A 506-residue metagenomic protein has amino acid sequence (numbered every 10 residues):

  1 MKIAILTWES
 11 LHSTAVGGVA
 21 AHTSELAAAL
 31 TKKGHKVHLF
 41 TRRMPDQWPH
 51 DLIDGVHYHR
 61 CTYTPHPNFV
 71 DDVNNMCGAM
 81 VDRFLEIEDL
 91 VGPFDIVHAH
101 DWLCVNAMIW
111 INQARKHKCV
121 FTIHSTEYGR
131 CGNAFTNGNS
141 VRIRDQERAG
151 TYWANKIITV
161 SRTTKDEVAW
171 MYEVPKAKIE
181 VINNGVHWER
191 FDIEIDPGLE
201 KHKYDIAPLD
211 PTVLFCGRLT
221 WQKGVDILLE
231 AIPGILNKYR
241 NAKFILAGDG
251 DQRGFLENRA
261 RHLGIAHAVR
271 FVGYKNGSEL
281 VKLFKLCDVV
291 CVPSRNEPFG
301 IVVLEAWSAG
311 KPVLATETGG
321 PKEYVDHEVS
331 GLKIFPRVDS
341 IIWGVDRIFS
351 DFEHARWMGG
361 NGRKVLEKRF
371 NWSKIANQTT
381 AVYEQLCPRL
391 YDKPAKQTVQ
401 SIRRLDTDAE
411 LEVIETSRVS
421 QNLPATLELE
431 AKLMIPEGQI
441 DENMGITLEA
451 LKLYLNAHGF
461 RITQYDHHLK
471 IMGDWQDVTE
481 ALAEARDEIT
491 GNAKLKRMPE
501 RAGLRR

Functional and structural regions predicted by a protein language model:
Y128-A149: Nucleotide-sugar donor phosphate/pyrophosphate-binding loop at the beta->alpha transition of glycosyltransferases
G138, D192-I206: A short helix/loop element that forms part of the nucleotide-sugar donor recognition site in Leloir-type
T163, G185: Carbohydrate-associated surface elements
Y274-K275, K282-C287: Short alpha-helical donor nucleotide-sugar binding micro-motif in glycosyltransferases
R295: Aromatic "clamp/platform" in nucleotide-sugar-dependent glycosyltransferases that forms part of the donor/acceptor
V303, P312-A315: Short hydrophobic beta-strand element within catalytic cores of glycosyltransferases and related nucleotide-activated
H327-E328, L332-V338, R347-F352: Conserved acidic donor-binding segment of nucleotide-sugar-dependent glycosyltransferases
R347, H354-R369: A short, well-ordered alpha-helix in the C-terminal region of glycosyltransferases
